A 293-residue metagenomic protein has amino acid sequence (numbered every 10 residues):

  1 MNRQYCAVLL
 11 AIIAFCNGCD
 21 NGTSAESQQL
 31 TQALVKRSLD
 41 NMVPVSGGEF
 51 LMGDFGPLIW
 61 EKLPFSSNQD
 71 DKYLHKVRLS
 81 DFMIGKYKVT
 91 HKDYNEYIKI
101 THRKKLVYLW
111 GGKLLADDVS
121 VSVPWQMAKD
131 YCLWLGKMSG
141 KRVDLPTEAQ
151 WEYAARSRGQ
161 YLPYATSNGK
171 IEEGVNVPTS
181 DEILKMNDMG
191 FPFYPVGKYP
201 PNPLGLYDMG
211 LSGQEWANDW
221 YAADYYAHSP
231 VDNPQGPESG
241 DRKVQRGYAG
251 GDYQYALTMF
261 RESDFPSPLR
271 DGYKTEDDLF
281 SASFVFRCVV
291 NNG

Functional and structural regions predicted by a protein language model:
M1-Q4: Positively charged n-region of N-terminal signal peptides that target proteins for export
C6, G18-A149, R158, S263-G293: Extended beta-strand/loop cores of jelly-roll/beta-sandwich
L9-A14: Bacterial N-terminal signal peptides
F15-C16, A227: Hydrophobic alpha-helical membrane context
V45, L51, G56, E61 (+3 more regions): Functional-site microenvironments in short loops/helix caps that host divalent-cation chemistry
